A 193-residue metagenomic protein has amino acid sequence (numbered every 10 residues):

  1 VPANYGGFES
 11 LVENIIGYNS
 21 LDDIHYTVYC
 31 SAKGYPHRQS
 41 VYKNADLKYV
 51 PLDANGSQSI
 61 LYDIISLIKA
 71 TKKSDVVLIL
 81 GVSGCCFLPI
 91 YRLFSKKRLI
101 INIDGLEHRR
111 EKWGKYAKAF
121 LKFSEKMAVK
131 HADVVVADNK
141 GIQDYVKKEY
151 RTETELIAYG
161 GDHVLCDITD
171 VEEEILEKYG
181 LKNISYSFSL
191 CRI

Functional and structural regions predicted by a protein language model:
P2-N4, G17-N55, N139-Y150: N-terminal strand-loop element at the rim of the active site of nucleotide-sugar-dependent glycosyltransferases
Y42-I68, E111-A117: A short, charged, and often flexible helix/loop element on the N-terminal side of the glycosyltransferase catalytic
A54-S57, D75, C86, I100-A117 (+2 more regions): A short, histidine- and acid-enriched strand-loop-helix "catalytic/donor-clamping" loop that lines the nucleotide-sugar
Q58-T71, D75-D104: An aromatic- and histidine-rich active-site surface loop
I68-K72, L93, A117-V135: Membrane-proximal helix-turn-helix segments that form the acceptor-binding/catalytic region of lipid-linked
I142-H163, Y179-K182: Helix-loop-beta element that forms the nucleotide-linked donor phosphate-binding surface in glycosyltransferases
C166-L181: A short helix/loop element that forms part of the nucleotide-sugar donor recognition site in Leloir-type
E177-I193: Conserved donor-binding/catalytic core segment of Leloir-type glycosyltransferases
